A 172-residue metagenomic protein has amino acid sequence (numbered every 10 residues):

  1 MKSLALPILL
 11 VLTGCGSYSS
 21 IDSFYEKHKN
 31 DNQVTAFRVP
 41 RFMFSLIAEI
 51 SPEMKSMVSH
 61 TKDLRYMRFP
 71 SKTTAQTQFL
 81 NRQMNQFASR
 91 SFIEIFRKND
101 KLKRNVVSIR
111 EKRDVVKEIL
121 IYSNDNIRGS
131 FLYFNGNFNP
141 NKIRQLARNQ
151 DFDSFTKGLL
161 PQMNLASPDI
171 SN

Functional and structural regions predicted by a protein language model:
L4-L12: Sec-dependent N-terminal signal peptides
I21-Q83: Early exported N-terminus immediately downstream of N-terminal targeting peptides
F37-F44, S51-M54, N124, R128 (+2 more regions): Subset-of-secretome marker
F69-K103, D114: Mid-length scaffold segments of soluble, non-membrane domains
N105-I109: Broad, structure-driven detector of short, well-ordered beta-strand segments within folded domains
K112-I143, A147: A short, solvent-exposed beta-edge/loop patch
N137-N172: C-terminal partner/receptor-binding element of secreted or periplasmic proteins
